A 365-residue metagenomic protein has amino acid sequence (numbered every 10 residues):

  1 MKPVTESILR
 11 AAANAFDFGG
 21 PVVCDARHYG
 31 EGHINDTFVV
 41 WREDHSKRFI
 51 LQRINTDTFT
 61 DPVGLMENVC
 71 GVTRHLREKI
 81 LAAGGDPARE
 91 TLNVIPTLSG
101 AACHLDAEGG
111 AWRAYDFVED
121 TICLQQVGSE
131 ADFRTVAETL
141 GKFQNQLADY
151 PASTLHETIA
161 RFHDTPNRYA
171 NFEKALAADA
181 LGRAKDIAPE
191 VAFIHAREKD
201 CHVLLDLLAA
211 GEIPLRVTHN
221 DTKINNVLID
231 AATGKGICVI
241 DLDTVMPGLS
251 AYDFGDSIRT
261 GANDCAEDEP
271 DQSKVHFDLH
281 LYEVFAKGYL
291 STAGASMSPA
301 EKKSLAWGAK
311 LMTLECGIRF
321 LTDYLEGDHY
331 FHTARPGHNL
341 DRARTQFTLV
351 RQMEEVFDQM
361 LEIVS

Functional and structural regions predicted by a protein language model:
M1-A26: Juxta-kinase regulatory segment immediately upstream of eukaryotic protein kinase catalytic domains
D25-K174, G248-S250, G261-A262, A266-S273 (+4 more regions): Conserved ATP-binding subdomain of kinase catalytic cores across diverse folds
R27-E31, Q52-R53, F59-V63, V118-R134 (+7 more regions): ATP-dependent phospho-/nucleotidyl transfer catalytic cores
D241: Conserved active-site aspartate in kinases
A251-A295, L311-Y330: Active-site activation/catalytic loop segments of kinase-like enzymes and analogous catalytic loops in related
K302-M312: Small/polar glycine-rich anion-binding or flexible loop at a beta-alpha turn
M353-V356: Long, compositionally biased intrinsically disordered regions
